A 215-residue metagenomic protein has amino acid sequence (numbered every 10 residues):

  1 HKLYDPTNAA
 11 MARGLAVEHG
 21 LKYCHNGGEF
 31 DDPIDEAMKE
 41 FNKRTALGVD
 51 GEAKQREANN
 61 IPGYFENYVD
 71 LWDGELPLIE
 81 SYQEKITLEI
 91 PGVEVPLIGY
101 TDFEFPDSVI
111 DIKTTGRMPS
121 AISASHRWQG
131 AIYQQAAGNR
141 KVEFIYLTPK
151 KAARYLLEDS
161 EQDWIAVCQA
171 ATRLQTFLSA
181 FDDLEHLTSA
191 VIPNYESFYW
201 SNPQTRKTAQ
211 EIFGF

Functional and structural regions predicted by a protein language model:
H1, I110-T114, K150-R154: Short acidic (Asp/Glu) and glycine-rich catalytic loops that position anionic groups and cofactors
H1-Y100, T208-F215: Metal-dependent nuclease catalytic cores that hydrolyze phosphodiester bonds in DNA/RNA, characterized by
A10, P119-S123, S160, W164-V167: Flexible, glycine- and charge-enriched loops at secondary-structure boundaries
A12, A16, S125-W128, Q169: Generic recognition of stable, solvent-exposed alpha-helical segments in well-folded globular domains
Y23, G27, G116-M118, T148-K150: Short loop/turn segments at secondary-structure transitions that flank enzyme active sites
F65, V93, G138-F215: Metal-dependent nuclease catalytic regions and adjoining charged, substrate-binding loops involved in nucleic-acid end
S81, E104-I112, K141-Y146: A structural signal for short, well-ordered beta-strand segments and their strand-loop junctions that often border
T87-I132, A136: Non-catalytic protein-protein interaction segments used by genome-maintenance enzymes to assemble and couple activities
